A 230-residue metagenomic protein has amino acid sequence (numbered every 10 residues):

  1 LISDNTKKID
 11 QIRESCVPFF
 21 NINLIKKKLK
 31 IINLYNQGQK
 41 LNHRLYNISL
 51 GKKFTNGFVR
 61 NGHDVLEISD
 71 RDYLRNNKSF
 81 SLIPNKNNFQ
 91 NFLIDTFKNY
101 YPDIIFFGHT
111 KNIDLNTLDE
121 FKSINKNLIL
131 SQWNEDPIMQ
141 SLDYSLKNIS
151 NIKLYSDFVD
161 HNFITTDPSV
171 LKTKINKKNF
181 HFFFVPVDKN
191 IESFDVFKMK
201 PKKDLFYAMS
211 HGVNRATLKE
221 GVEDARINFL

Functional and structural regions predicted by a protein language model:
L1-F80, Y100, G108-N116, K147-L230: Nucleotide-sugar donor-binding catalytic core of glycosyltransferases
T6-K7, N127, I138: Intrinsic disorder/low-complexity detector
K8-Q11, N88, F92, T117-E120: Exposed alpha-helical structural elements
K78-F97, I113: Glycine-rich, highly charged phosphate/nucleotide-binding loops
I94-I105, D114-L130, N176: Glycosyltransferases and closely related glycan-assembly transferases that use nucleotide-activated donors
S123-N127, D143-K153: Intrinsically disordered, low-complexity coil segments
S131-S145: A short, histidine- and acid-enriched strand-loop-helix "catalytic/donor-clamping" loop that lines the nucleotide-sugar
